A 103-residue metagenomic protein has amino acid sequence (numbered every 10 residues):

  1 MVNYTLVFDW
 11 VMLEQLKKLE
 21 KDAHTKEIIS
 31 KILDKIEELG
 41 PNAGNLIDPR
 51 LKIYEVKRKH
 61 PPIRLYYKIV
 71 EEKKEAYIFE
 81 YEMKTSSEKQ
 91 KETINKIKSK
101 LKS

Functional and structural regions predicted by a protein language model:
M1-S30: Arg/Lys-rich, positively charged N-terminal/basic patches that mediate binding to nucleic acids
V2-T5, P61-R64, K68-S103: Enriched for short, Lys/Arg-rich terminal
D9-W10, D34, K74: Generic structural signal for well-ordered, non-membrane alpha-helices
Q15, K31-K35, I97: A ubiquitous structural signal for well-ordered alpha-helices
K21, D34, E38, S99-S103: Short, intrinsically disordered, mixed-charge
E27, L51, E92: Short, well-structured alpha-helical interface segments that form or flank functional binding sites
I32-R58: A short, surface-exposed loop/turn module that caps and links secondary-structure elements
